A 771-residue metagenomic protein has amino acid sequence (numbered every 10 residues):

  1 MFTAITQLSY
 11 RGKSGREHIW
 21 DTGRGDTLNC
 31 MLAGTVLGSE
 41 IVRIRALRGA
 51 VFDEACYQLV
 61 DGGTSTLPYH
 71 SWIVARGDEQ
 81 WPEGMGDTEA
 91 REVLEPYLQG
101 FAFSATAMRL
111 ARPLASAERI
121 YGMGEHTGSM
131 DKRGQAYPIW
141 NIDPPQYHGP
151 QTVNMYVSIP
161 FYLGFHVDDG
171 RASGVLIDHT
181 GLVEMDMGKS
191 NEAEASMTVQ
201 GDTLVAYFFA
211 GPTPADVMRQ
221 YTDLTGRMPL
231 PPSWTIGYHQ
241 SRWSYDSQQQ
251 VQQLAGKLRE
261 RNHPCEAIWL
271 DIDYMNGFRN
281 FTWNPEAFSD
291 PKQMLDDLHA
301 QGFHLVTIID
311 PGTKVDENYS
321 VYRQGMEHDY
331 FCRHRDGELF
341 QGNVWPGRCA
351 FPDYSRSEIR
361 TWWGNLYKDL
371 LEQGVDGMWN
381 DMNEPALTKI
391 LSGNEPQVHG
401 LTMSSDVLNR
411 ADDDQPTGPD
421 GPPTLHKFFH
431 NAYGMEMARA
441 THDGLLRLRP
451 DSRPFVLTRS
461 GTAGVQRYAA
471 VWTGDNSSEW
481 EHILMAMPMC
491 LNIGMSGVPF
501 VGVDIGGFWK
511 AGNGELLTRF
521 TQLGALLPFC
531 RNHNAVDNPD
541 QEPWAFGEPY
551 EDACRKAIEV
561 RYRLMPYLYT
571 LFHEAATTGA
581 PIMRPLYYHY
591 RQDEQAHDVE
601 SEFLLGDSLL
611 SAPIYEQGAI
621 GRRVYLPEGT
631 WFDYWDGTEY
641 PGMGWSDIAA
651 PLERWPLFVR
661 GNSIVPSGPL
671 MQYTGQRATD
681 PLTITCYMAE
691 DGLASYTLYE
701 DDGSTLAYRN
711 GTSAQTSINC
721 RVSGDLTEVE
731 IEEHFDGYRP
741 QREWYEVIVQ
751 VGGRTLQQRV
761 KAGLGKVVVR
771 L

Functional and structural regions predicted by a protein language model:
S9-R11, R24-N29, T35, I44-P232 (+5 more regions): Catalytic and substrate-binding clefts that recognize carbohydrates or anionic sugar/phosphate headgroups
T27, N154-M155, M197-V199, P214 (+25 more regions): Active-site-proximal structural scaffolding
C30-L32, E40, V157-F161, S173 (+8 more regions): Residue-level detector of short, conserved catalytic/binding motifs and their immediate flanks
T35-L37, Y162-H166, I614-E616, R721-S723: Short beta-strand micro-motifs enriched in acidic
P68, I73-G77, P96, P264-C554 (+1 more regions): Aromatic- and carboxylate-enriched substrate-binding clefts and catalytic-loop regions of carbohydrate-active enzymes
G149, H442-F455, S460-W472, H482-A486 (+4 more regions): Catalytic core of carbohydrate-active enzymes
Q757-G765: Solvent-exposed serine/threonine-rich low-complexity stretches and specific carbohydrate-binding patches
